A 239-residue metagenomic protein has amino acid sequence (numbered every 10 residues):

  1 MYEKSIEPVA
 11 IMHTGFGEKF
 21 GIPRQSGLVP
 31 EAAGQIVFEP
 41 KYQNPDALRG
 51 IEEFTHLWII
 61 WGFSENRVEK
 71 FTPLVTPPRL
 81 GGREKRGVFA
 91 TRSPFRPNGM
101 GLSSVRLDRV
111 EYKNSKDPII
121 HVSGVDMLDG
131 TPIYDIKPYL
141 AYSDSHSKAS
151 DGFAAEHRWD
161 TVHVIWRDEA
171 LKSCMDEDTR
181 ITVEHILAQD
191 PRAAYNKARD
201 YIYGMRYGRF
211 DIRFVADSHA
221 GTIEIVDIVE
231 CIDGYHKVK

Functional and structural regions predicted by a protein language model:
M1-P45, I51-E53, A141-H185, A194 (+2 more regions): Arg/Lys-rich, positively charged N-terminal/basic patches that mediate binding to nucleic acids
Y2-P8, F95-V105, G208: Short coil-to-beta-strand transition motifs
G15, V110-K113, V125, I136 (+1 more regions): Residue-level recognition of beta-strand microenvironments
G17, R109-I120, H219: Short, conserved beta-turn/loop elements at beta-strand boundaries and strand-helix junctions
A47-G101, Y195-R199: Active-site-adjacent substructure of cysteine-protease-like catalytic cores
I120-A154: Flexible glycine-rich active-site/ligand-binding loops centered on an Asp-His dyad
A198-S218: Basic/aromatic recognition patch in beta-strand/loop cores that engages polyanionic ligands
D217-K239: Enriched for short, Lys/Arg-rich terminal
